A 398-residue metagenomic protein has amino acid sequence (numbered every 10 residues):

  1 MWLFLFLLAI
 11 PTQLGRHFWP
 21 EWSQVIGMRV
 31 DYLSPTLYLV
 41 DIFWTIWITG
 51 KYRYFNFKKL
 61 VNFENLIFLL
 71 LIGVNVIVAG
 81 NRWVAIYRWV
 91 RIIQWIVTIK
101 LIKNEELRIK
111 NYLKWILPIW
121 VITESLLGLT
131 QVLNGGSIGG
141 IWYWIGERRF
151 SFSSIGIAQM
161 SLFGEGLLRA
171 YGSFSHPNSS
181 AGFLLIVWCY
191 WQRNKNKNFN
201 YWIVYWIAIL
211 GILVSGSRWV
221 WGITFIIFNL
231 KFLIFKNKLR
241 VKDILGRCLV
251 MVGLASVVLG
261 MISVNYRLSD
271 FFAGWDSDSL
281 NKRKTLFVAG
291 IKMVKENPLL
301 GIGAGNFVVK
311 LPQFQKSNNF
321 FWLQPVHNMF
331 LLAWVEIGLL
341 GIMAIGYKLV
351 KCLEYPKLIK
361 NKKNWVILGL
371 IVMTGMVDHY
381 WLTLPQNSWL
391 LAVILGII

Functional and structural regions predicted by a protein language model:
M1-K51, G73-V78, I371-M373: N-terminal signal-anchor transmembrane segment
W2-L7, N200-W206, N328, Y355-D378 (+1 more regions): Loop-to-helix entry and N-terminal half of a specific, functionally important transmembrane alpha helix in multi-pass
Q13, S269-K292, L300-I337: Long extracytoplasmic/lumenal interhelical loops at the membrane interface of multi-pass membrane proteins
W44, I72-V74, K114-F235: Alpha-helical transmembrane segments of multi-pass inner-membrane proteins
W44-I48, V187-C189, F228, N364-M376 (+1 more regions): Transmembrane alpha-helices of multi-pass inner-membrane enzymes
I67-F68, R82-K103, V121: Aromatic-anchored transmembrane helix interface
W144-F150, A170, G260-A289, K295: Flexible juxtamembrane loops connecting transmembrane helices in multi-pass membrane enzymes that build or modify
N198-N200, F225-N229, N237, D243 (+1 more regions): Hydrophobic transmembrane alpha-helices and their immediate junctions
